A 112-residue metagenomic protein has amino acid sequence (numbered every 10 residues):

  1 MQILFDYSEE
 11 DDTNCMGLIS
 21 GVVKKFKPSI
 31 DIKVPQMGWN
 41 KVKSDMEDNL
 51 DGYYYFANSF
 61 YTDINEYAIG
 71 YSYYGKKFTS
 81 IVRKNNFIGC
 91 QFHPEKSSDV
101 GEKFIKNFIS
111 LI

Functional and structural regions predicted by a protein language model:
M1-Q36: Cysteine-nucleophile active-site neighborhood
I3-D6, S59, N107: Residue-level signal for well-ordered alpha-helical scaffold segments within enzymatic catalytic domains
D6-E10, A68, K103: Short amphipathic alpha-helical segments
C15, G38, Y53-F56, G101-F104: Internal, well-ordered alpha-helical segments in soluble enzyme and binding-protein domains
W39-K96: Active-site oxyanion/phosphate-handling segment shared across diverse enzymes
C90-I112: Acyltransferase
